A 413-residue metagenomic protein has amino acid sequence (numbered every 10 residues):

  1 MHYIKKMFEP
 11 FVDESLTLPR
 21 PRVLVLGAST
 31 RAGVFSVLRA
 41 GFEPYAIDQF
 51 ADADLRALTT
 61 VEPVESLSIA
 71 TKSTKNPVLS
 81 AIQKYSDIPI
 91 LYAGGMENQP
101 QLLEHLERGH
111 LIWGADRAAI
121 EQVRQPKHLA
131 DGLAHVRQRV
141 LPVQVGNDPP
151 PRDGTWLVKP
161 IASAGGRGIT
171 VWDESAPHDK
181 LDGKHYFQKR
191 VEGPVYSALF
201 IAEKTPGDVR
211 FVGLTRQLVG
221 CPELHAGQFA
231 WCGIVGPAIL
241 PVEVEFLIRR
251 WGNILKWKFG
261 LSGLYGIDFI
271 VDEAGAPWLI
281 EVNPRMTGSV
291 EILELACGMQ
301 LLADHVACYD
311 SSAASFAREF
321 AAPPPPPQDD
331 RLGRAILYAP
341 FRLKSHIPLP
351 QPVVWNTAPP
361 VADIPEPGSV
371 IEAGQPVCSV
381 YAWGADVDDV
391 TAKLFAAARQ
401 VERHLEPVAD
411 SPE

Functional and structural regions predicted by a protein language model:
M1-F11, V306-E413: Peripheral (often C-terminal) accessory segments that flank ATP-dependent C-N-forming ligase machineries
M1-H128, H135, E366, E372 (+2 more regions): ATP-binding N-terminal substructure of ATP-dependent carboxylate-amine bond-forming enzymes
V23, K159, F200, A276-R285: A short beta-strand motif that forms the metal-chelation/ATP-contact edge of phosphoryl-transfer active sites
G109-A176: A conserved helix-loop-beta module that forms one wall/lid of the active-site cleft in ATP-utilizing catalytic domains
L133, D153-V171, G183-L199, V212-R216 (+2 more regions): ATP-grasp fold ATP-binding core
D173, A202-V209, D272-G275, P340 (+1 more regions): Short acidic-glycine loop/turn motifs at beta-strand connectors
E192-V195, L199-G260, V271, N283-A307 (+1 more regions): ATP-dependent carboxylate/phosphate-activation module, predominantly the ATP-grasp catalytic core and closely related
L261-E273, F320-P323, E413: A short glycine-rich, hydrophobically flanked beta-strand micro-motif that places a catalytic Asp/Glu for divalent metal
